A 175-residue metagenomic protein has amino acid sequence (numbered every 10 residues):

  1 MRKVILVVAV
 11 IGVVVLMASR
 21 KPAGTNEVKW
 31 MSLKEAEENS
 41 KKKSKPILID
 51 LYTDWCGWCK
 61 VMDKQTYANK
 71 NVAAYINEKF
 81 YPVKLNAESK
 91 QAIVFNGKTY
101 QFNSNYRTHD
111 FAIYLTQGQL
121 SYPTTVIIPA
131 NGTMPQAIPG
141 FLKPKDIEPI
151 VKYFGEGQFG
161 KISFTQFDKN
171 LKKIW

Functional and structural regions predicted by a protein language model:
M1-V4: Positively charged n-region of N-terminal signal peptides that target proteins for export
L6, V10-N26, K41, G118 (+2 more regions): Non-globular targeting/processing and membrane-anchoring segments
K29-P46, I76: A short beta-strand-turn-helix
K43-G57, P82: Short active-site neighborhood of thiol/selenol oxidoreductases, capturing the structured segment around
K60-N77: Typically the conserved alpha-helix immediately C-terminal to a functionally engaged Cys/Sec in thioredoxin-like
Y75-V94: Structural microenvironment flanking redox-active thiols in thiol-disulfide oxidoreductases
P82, F111-Y114, L120-I138: A short, hydrophobic beta-strand/beta-hairpin element that forms part of a small beta-sheet core
K98-Q119: Short, internal strand/loop/helix patches that form the active-site neighborhood or redox-interaction surface
